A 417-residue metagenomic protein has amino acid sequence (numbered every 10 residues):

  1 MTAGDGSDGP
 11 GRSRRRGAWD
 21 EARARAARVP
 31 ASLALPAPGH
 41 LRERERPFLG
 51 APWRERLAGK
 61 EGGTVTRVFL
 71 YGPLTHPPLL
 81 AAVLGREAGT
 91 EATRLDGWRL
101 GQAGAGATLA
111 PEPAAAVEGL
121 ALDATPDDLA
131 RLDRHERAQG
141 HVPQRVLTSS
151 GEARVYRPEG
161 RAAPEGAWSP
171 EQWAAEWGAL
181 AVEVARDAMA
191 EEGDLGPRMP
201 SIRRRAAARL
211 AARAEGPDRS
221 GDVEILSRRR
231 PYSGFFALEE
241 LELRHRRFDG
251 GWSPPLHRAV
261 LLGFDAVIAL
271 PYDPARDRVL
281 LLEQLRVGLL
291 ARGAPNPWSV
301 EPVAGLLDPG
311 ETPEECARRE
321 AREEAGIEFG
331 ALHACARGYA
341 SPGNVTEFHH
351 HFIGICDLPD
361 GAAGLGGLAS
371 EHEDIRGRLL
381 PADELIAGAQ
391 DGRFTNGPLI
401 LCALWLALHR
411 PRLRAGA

Functional and structural regions predicted by a protein language model:
T2-P47, A51-R54: Compositionally biased, low-complexity flexible segments
P52-T64: Short, Lys/Arg-enriched N-terminal segments with co-localized hydrophobic residues within the first ~10-30 amino acids
E61, V65-V223: Glycine-aromatic micro-motifs
G151-E152, Y156, L243-R247, S341-A363: Active-site-adjacent beta-strand/loop module that shapes the phosphate/pyrophosphate-binding cleft
A162-S227, P295-S299, P309, A336 (+2 more regions): Nudix hydrolase/Nudix homology domain
Y232-R276: Acidic, metal-coordinating catalytic segment for phosphate/diphosphate chemistry, firing primarily on the Nudix
R258-G263, A275-R319, A369-E371: Conserved Nudix-box catalytic region and its N-terminal flanking loop in Nudix hydrolases and closely related
E311-I355: A contiguous pocket-lining binding segment that forms or flanks enzyme active sites
